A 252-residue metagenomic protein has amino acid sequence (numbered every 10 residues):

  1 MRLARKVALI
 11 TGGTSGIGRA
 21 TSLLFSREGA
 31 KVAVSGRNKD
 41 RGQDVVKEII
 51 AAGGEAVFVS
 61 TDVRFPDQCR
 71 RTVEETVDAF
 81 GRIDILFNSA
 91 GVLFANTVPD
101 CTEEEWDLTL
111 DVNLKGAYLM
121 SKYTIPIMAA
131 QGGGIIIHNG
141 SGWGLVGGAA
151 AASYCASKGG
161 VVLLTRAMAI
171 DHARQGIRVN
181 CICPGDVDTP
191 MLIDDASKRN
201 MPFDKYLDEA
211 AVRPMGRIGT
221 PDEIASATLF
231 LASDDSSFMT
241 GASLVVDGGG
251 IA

Functional and structural regions predicted by a protein language model:
R2, F80, Y118, G133 (+2 more regions): C-terminal substrate-recognition "lid" of short-chain dehydrogenase/reductases
V7, T14-S15, N38: Conserved glycine-rich cofactor-binding loop
F87, A173, R178, M239-G241: Short, small/polar-rich loop/turn modules that mediate ligand/substrate recognition or access, typified
T97-V98, T102-L110, E209: Substrate-binding pocket helix/loop in short-chain dehydrogenase/reductase
S121, S157, T165: Active-site helix of classical SDR
P126, I170-R174, S237: Alpha-helical segment proximal to the catalytic Tyr-Lys
S141: Residue(s) in the substrate-gating loop at a strand-loop-helix junction that position the organic substrate next
